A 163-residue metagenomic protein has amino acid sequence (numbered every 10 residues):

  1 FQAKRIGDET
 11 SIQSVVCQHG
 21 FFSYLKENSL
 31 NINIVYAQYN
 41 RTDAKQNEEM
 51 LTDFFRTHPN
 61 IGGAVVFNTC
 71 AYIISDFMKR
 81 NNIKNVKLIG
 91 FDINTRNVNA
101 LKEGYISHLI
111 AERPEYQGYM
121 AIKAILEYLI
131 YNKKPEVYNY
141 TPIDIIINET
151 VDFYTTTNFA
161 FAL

Functional and structural regions predicted by a protein language model:
F1-T10: Short beta-strand segments enriched in small/hydrophobic residues
A3, N68, D92, E112-P114: Short secondary-structure boundary segments
E9, R113-L163: Hinge/cleft segment of the Venus flytrap/periplasmic-binding protein
I12-N31, Q46, M50, I73 (+1 more regions): Short, solvent-exposed amphipathic alpha-helices that sit in or adjacent to ligand/effector-binding or catalytic
Y24-N28, T57, G104, Y128-N132: Change "in soluble alpha/beta enzymes" to "in soluble alpha/beta proteins
Y36-R96: Hydrophobic alpha-helical
E103-E115: Short beta-strand elements at the ligand-binding edges of bilobed clamshell
